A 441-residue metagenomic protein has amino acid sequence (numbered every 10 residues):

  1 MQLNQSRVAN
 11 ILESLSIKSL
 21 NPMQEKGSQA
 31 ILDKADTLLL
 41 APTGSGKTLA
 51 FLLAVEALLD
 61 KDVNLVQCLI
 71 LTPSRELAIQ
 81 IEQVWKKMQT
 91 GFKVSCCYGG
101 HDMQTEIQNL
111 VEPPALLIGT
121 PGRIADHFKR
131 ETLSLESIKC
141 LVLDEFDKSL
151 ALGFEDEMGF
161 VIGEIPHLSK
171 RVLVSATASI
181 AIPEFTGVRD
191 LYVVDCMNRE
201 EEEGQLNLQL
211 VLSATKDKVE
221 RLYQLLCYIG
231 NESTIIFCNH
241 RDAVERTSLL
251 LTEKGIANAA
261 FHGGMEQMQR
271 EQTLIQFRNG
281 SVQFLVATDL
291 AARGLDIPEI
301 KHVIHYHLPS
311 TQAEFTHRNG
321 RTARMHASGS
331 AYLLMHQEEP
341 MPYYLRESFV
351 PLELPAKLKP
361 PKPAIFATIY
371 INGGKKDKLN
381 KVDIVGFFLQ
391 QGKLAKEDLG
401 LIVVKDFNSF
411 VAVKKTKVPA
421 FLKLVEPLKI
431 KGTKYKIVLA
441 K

Functional and structural regions predicted by a protein language model:
M1-L40: Conserved pre-motif I regulatory segment
L3-N10, V63-K129, S137-C140, L249-F261 (+1 more regions): Conserved nucleic-acid-binding Ia/Ib motif block in the N-terminal RecA-like helicase ATPase lobe
E25-T37, T48-V63, I79, V84-K87: Walker A/P-loop NTP-binding motif
D126, S134-R199, E339, L345-R346: Post-DEXD/H (motif II) to motif III coupling segment of the RecA-like Helicase ATP-binding lobe
S137, F284, R293-L308, S330-L333: A short beta-strand element within the Helicase C-terminal
G204-L250: Conserved interdomain hinge at the start of the Helicase C-terminal
F284, T311-E353: Conserved segment of the helicase C-terminal RecA-like domain
L354-K441: Non-catalytic terminal extensions of ATP-dependent helicases
